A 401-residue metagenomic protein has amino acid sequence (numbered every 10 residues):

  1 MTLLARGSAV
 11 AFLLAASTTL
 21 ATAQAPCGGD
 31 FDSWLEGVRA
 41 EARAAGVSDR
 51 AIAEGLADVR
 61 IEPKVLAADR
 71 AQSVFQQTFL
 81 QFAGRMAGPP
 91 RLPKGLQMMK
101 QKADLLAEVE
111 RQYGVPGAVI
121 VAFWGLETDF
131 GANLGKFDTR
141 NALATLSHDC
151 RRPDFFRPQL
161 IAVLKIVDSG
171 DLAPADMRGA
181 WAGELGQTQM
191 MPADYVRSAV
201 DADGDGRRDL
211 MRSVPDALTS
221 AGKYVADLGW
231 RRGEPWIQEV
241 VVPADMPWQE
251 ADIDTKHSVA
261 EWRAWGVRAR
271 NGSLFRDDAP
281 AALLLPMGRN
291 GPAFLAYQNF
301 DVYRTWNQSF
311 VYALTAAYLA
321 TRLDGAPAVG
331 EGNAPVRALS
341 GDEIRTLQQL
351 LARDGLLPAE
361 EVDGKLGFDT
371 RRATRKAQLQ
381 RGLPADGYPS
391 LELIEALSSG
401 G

Functional and structural regions predicted by a protein language model:
M1-A5: N-terminal secretory signal peptides that target proteins for export/translocation
G7-T19: Bacterial N-terminal signal peptides
A21-A25: Boundary at the C-terminal end of the N-terminal hydrophobic targeting segment
G28, V47-F275, G291-F294, V302-A320 (+3 more regions): Catalytic glycan-binding domains that act on GlcNAc-containing polysaccharides
F31: Cationic-aromatic interfacial patches
A42: Intrinsically disordered, low-complexity polar regions and short flexible loop motifs
R337-I344, A352-L397: Short acidic, glycine/serine/threonine-rich helix-capping segments at coil-helix boundaries
